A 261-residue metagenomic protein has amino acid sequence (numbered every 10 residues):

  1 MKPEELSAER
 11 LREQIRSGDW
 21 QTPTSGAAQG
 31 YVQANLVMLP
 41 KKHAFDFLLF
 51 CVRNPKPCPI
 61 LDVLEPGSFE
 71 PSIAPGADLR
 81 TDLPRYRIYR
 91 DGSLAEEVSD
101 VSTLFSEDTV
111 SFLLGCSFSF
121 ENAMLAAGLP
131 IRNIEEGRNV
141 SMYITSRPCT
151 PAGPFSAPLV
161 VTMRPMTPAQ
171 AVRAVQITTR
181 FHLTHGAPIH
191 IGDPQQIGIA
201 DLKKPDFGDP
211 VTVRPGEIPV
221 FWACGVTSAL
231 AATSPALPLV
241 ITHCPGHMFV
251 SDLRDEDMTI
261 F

Functional and structural regions predicted by a protein language model:
M1-G115, A126, I131, S156-L230 (+1 more regions): Metallocofactor- and cofactor-centric catalytic cores in central/energy metabolism, strongly enriched
C116-F118, N133-T150, A169: Active-site glycine-rich loop that binds ribose-phosphate moieties when present
F120-E121, A229: Short, well-ordered alpha-helical microsegments
T150-S156: Contiguous alpha-helical scaffold segments within structured protein domains that host functional hotspots
